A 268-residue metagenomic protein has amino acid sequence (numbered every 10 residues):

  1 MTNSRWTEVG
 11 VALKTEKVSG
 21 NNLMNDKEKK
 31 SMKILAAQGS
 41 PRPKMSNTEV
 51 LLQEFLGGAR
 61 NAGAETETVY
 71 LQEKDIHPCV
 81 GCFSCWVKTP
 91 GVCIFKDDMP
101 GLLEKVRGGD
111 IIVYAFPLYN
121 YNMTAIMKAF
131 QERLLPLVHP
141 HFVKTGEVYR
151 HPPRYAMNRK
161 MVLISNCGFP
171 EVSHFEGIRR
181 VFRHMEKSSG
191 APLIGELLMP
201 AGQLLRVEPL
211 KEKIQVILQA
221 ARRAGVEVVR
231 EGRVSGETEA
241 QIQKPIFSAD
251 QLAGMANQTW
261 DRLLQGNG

Functional and structural regions predicted by a protein language model:
G10-A12: Compositionally biased low-complexity segments, especially N-terminal hydrophobic helices that form the hydrophobic
K14, G20-H139, I194, Q215-G268: N-terminal beta1-alpha1-beta2 submodule of the flavodoxin-like/Rossmannoid cofactor-binding fold
Q38-P41, S165-G168, A201: Short, histidine-centered active-site or binding-site loop motifs used for metal coordination, general acid-base
I126, H141-S189: Short, glycine-/small-residue-rich phosphate/pyrophosphate-handling segment
G195-P200: Beta-strand-loop-alpha "switch" segments that mediate conformational coupling across diverse proteins
Q203-E208: A short acidic, helix-capping loop that chelates divalent metal ions and anchors anionic groups
